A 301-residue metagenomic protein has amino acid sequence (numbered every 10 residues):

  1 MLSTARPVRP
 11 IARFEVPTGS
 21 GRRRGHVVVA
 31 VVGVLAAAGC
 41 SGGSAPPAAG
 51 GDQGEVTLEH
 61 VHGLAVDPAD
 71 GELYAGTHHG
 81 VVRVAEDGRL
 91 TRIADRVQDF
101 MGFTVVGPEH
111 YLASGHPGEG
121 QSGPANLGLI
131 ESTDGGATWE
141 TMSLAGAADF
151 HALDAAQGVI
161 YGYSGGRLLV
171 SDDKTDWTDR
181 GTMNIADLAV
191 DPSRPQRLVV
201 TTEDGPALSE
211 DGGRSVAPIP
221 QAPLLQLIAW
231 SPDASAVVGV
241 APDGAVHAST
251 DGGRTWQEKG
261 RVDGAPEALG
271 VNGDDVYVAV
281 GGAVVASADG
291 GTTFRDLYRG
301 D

Functional and structural regions predicted by a protein language model:
A36-G39: C-terminal motif of bacterial Sec signal peptides marking the signal peptidase cleavage site
S41-S44: Bacterial signal peptide processing site
Q53-V82, M101-G102: Beta-strand-rich domains and repeat architectures in extracellular enzymes and scaffolds, especially beta-propellers
D67-D70, V105-P108, A155-Q157, P192-R194 (+2 more regions): Residue-level detector of Asp-centered blade-edge/turn motifs that repeat once per structural unit in beta-propeller
H79-A94, F100, A125-S143, L169-R180 (+3 more regions): Asp-box/BNR beta-propeller loop motif
R96-M101, A145-F150, T182-L188, A222-L227 (+2 more regions): Short coil/turn segments at the loop-to-beta-strand junctions that recur within blades of beta-propeller repeat folds
G120-N126, G162-Y163, T201, A241: Short, solvent-exposed loop/turn segments at conserved positions within beta-propeller repeat blades
